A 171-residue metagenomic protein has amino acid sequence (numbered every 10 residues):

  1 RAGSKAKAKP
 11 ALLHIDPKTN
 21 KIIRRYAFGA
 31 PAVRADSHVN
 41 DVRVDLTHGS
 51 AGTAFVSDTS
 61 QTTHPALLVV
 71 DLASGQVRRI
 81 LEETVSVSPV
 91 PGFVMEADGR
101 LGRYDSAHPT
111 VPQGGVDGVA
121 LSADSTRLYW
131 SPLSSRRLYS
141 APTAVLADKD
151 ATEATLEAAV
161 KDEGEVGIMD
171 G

Functional and structural regions predicted by a protein language model:
R1, T59-T62, E82, L133 (+1 more regions): Short loop/turn segments immediately following the C-termini of beta-strands
A2-T53, S57-D58: Asp-box/WD-like beta-propeller blade repeats and closely related beta-sheet repeat scaffolds
P10-L13, A66-L68, R137-Y139: A short loop-to-beta-strand structural motif that recurs across blades of beta-propeller domains
K18, L72-V77, S140-E153: Short loop/turn segments immediately following beta-strands, especially the blade-tip and inter-blade linker loops
I23-F28, V77-M95, D148-G167: Beta-propeller fold detector
P31-F55, S86-R127, D162-G171: Beta-rich, blade/repeat-based domains predominating in secreted/periplasmic proteins but also intracellular
G114-D148: Beta-propeller domains
